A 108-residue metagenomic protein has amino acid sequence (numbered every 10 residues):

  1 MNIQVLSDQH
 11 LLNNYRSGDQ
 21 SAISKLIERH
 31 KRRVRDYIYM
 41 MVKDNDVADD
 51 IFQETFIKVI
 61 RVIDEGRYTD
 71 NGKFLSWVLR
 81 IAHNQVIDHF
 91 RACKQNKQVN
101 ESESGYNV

Functional and structural regions predicted by a protein language model:
M1-R33: N-terminal module of bacterial RNA polymerase sigma factors
L12, I23, I27, R35-Y37 (+3 more regions): Amphipathic alpha-helical segments enriched in hydrophobic/aromatic and basic residues that form the DNA-contacting
R16-S17, F56-K73: Sigma70-family region 2
I27-D46, V62: Amphipathic, Lys/Arg- and hydrophobic-enriched alpha-helical face
Y37, M41, K58, Q85-H89: Short alpha-helical functional segments enriched in proximate histidine and acidic residues
D50-I57, G72-N84: Structural recognition of an alpha-helix C-terminal capping motif at a helix-to-coil junction
E65, R80-N100: Arg/Lys-rich amphipathic alpha helix in sigma70-family domain 2
K97, G105-V108: Acidic, proline/glycine-rich intrinsically disordered inter-domain spacer in sigma factors
